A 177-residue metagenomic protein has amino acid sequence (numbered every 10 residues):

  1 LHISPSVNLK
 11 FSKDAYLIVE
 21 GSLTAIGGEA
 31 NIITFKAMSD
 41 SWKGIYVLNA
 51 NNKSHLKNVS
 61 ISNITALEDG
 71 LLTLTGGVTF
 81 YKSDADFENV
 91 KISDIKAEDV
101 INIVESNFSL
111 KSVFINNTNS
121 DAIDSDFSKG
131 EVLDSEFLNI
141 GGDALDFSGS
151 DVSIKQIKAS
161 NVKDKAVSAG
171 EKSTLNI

Functional and structural regions predicted by a protein language model:
L1-I177: Beta-strand/loop edge motif enriched in small/polar residues
